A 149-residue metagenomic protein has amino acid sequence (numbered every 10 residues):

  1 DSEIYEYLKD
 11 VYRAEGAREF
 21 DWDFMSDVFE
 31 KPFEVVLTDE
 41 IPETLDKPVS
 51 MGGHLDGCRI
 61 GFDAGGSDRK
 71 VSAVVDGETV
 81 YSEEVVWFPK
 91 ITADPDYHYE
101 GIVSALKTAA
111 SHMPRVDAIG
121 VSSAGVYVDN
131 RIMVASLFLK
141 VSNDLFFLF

Functional and structural regions predicted by a protein language model:
D1-S2, G61: Short hydrophobic beta-strand segments
E3-E34, E84-V103, A118, G125-F149: Glycine-rich phosphate-binding loop and adjoining helix at the ATP-binding site of ATP-dependent phosphoryl-transfer
M25-S50: Charged, flexible boundary elements
D46-Y81: Gly/Thr-rich phosphate-binding beta-strand-loop-beta motif of the actin/hexokinase/Hsp70
C58-G61, E100-V116: Short amphipathic alpha-helices and their capping/turn segments at secondary-structure boundaries
D63, G120-S122: Short beta-strand segments
V75, S123-G125: Short, small-residue-rich loop/turn micro-motifs
D76, P114-R115, N130-R131: Generic structural signal for short, solvent-exposed loop/turn connectors between secondary structure elements
